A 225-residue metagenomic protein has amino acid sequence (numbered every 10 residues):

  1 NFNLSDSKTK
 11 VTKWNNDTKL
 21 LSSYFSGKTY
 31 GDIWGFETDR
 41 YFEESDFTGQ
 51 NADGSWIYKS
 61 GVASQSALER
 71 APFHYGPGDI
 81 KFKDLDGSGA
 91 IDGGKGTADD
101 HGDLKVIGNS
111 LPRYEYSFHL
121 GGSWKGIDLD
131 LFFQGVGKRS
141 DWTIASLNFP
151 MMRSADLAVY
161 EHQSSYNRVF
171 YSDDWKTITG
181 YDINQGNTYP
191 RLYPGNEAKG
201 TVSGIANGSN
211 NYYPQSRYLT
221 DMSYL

Functional and structural regions predicted by a protein language model:
N1, S117-H119: Membrane-embedded beta-strand positions in outer-membrane beta-barrel channels/transporters
N1-G108, D141, N148-M152, D156-K199: Conserved small-residue
N3-S7, S123, Q134-V136: Outer-membrane beta-barrel pore domains and translocons
K95-H101, N207-P214: Short glycine/proline-rich turn/loop motifs
D103-V106, Q215-L219: Extracellular loop and loop/strand-boundary signature of outer-membrane beta-barrel proteins
P112-Y116, D221-L225: Residues that define the transmembrane beta-barrel architecture of outer-membrane proteins
G126-D130: Repeated loop/turn-to-beta-strand initiation elements of outer-membrane beta-barrel proteins
E197, T201-S209: Mature extracellular/passenger domains of Gram-negative fimbrial/pilin and adhesin proteins
